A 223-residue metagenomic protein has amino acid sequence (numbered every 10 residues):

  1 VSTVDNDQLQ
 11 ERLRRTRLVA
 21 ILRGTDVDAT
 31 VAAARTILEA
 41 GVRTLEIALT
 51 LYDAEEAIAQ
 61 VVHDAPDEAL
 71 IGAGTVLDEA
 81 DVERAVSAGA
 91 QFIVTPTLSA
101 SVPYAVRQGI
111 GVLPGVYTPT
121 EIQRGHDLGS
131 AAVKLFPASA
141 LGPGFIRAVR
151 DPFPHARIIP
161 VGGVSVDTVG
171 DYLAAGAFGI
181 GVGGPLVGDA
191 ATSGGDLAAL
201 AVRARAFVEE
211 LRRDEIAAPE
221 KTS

Functional and structural regions predicted by a protein language model:
V1-G89, R107-Q108, H155, V166-D167 (+2 more regions): Conserved N-terminal beta1-alpha1 strand-loop-helix module at the mouth
R23-D26, L51, A73-E79, V94-L98 (+3 more regions): Glycine-rich beta-to-alpha transition loops that act as phosphate-gripper elements at the mouths of alpha/beta enzyme
R43, Q91, A131, F178: Short acidic/polar active-site loop segments enriched in Thr and Asp
D78-A88, T120-L128, F145, V164-I180: Catalytic cores of alpha/beta
F92, S99-A140: Histidine/lysine/aspartate-rich catalytic loop segments that bind and position anionic ligands
V94-Y104, L135-P143, V169, A175-L197: Glycine-rich phosphate-binding active-site loops on the catalytic face of alpha/beta enzymes
V149-R157: A contiguous pocket-lining binding segment that forms or flanks enzyme active sites
